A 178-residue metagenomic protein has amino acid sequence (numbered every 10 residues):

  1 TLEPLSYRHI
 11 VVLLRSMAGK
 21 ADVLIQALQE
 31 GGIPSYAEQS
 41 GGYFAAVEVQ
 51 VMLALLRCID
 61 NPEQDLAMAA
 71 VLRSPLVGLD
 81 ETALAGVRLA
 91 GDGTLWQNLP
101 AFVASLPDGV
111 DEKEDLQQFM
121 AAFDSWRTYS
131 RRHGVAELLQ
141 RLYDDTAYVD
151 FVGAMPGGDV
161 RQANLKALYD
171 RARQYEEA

Functional and structural regions predicted by a protein language model:
T1-V77, E81-G86, L99, A104 (+5 more regions): Conserved motor-region signature of P-loop NTPase helicases/translocases
V87-D92: Amphipathic, charged-and-aliphatic alpha-helical interface segments that function as noncatalytic docking
